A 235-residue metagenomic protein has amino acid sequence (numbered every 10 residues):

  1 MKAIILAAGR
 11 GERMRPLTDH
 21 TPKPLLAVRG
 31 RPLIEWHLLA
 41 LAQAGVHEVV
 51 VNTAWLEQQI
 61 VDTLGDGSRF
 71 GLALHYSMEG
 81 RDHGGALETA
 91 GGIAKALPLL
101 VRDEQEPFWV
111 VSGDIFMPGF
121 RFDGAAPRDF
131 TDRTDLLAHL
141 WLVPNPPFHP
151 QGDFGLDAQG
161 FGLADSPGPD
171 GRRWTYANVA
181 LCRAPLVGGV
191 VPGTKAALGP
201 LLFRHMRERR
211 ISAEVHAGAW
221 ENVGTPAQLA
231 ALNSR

Functional and structural regions predicted by a protein language model:
M1-Q58: N-terminal glycine-rich phosphate-binding loop and ensuing alpha1 helix
K2-I4, E48-V50, H75, W109 (+2 more regions): A structural signal for isolated positions on well-ordered beta-strands in alpha/beta enzyme cores
R13, Q59-D62, G189, A231: Phosphate- and divalent-cation-binding pockets in alpha/beta enzyme and binding domains that engage nucleotide-derived
W55-H75: Acidic donor-binding segment of Leloir-type glycosyltransferases
R69-D153, D157-A158: Conserved beta-loop-beta/alpha segment of the NTase-like Rossmann-fold superfamily that binds/positions NTPs
F108-W109, F116, F120-R133, N145-F148 (+1 more regions): Catalytic-core segments of class I nucleotidyltransferases/pyrophosphorylases that form NMP-activated intermediates
